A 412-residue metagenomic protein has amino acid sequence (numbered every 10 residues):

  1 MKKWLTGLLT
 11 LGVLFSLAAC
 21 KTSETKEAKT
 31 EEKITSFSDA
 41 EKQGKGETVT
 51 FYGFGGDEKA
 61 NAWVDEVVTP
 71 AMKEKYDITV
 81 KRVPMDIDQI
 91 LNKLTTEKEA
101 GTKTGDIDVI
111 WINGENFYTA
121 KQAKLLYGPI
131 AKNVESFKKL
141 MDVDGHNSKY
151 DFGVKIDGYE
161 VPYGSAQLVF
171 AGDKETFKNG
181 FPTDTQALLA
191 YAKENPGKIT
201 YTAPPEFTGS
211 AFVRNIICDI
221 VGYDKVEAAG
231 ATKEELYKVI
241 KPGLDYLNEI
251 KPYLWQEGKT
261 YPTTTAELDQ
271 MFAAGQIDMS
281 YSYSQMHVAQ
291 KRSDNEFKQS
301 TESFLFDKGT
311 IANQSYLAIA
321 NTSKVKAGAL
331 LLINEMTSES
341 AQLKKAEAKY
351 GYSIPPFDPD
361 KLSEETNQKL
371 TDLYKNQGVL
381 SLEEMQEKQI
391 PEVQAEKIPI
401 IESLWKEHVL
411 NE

Functional and structural regions predicted by a protein language model:
S16-A19: C-terminal motif of bacterial Sec signal peptides marking the signal peptidase cleavage site
K21-S23: Bacterial signal peptide processing site
K33, Q270, K375-E412: Conserved C-terminal helix/tail region of periplasmic/extracytoplasmic solute-binding proteins
F37-K45, V49, D57-T79, F170: Short, polar/charged alpha-helical segment
F54-V67, K81-L91, G105-A266: Extracytoplasmic ligand-binding site segments that recognize negatively charged/polar headgroups
K103-W111, D278-Y283: Paired acidic/hydrophobic, glycine-rich loop segments that form the ligand-binding mouth/hinge of periplasmic-binding
W255-T322: Extracytoplasmic/periplasmic substrate-binding proteins
T310-M385: Mature extracytoplasmic/periplasmic domains
